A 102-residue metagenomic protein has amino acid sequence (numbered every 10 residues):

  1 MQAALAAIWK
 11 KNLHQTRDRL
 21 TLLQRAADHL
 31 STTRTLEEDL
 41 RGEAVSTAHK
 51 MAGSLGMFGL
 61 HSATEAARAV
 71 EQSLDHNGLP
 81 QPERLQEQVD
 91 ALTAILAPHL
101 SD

Functional and structural regions predicted by a protein language model:
M1-V45, E83-L100: Long, amphipathic alpha-helical coiled-coil segments characteristic of histidine-phosphotransfer scaffolds
K11, Q15, F58-H61, N77-P80: Residue-level signal for short amphipathic helical patches enriched in basic/charged and nearby hydrophobic residues
Q24-S31, A52, G59, E71 (+2 more regions): A structural signal for long alpha-helical coiled-coils and helix-turn connectors that form the cytosolic signaling
E38-H76: Extended, amphipathic alpha-helices with heptad-repeat/coiled-coil or helix-bundle character that serve as
A69, P80-E83: Sequence/structural signature of long amphipathic alpha-helices that form protein-protein interaction faces
